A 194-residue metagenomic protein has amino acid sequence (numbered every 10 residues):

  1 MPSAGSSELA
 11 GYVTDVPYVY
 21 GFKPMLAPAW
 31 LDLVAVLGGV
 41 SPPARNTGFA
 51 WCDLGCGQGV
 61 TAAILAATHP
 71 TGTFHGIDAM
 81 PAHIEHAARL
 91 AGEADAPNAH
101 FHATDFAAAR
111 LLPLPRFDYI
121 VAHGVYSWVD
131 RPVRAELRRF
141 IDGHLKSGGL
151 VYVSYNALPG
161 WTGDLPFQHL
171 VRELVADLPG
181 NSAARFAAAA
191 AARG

Functional and structural regions predicted by a protein language model:
M1-L112, Y119, P159-F167: N-terminal charged/capping segments associated with class I S-adenosyl-L-methionine
I84-A87, R134, R138: Amphipathic alpha-helical segments in well-structured domains
D118-P132: A short SAM/SAH-binding and catalytic strip from SAM-dependent methyltransferases
V133-L137, G163-P166: Residues at alpha-helix caps and immediate loop-helix transition turns in enzyme cores, especially N- and C-cap
A135-S147: A short glycine-rich, Lys/Arg-flanked "PGG" loop and its adjoining helix->strand segment in the class I
Y152-N181, A187-A192: Conserved class I S-adenosyl-L-methionine
